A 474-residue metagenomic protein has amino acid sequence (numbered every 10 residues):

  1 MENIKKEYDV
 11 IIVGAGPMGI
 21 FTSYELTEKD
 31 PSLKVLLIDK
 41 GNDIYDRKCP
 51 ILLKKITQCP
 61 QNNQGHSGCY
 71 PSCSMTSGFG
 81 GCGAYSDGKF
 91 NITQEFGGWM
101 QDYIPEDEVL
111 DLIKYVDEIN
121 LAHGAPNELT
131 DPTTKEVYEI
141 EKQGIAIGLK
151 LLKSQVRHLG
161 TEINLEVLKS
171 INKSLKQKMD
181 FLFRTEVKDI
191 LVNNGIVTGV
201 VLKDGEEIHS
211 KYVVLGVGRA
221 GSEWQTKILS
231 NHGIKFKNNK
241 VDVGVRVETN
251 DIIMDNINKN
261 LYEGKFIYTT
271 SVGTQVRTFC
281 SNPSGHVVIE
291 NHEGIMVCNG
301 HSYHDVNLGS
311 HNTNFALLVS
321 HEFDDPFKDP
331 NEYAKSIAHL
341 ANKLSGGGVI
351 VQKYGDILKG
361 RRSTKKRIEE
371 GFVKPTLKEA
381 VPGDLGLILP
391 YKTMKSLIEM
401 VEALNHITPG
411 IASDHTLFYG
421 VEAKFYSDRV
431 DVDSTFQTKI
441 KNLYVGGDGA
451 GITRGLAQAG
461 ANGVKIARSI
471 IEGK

Functional and structural regions predicted by a protein language model:
E2-G97, K135-K474: Residues forming the flavin
Q94, M100-K153: Flavin (FAD/FMN) cofactor-binding and adjacent substrate-gating region of FAD-dependent oxidoreductase domains
